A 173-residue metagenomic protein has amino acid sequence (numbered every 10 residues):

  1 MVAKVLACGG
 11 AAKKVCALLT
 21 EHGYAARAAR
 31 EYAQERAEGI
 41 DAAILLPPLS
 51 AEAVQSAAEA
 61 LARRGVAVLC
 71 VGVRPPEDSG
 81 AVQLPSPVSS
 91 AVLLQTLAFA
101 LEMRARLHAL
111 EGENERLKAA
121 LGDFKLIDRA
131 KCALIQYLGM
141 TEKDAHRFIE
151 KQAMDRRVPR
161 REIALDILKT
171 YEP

Functional and structural regions predicted by a protein language model:
M1-R30, V54-A60: Short, charged N-terminal beta->alpha structural module
A12-K13, E31-R64: Conserved phosphotransfer microenvironments
L46-P47, A67-R74: Short beta-strand elements of ligand-binding domains
A51-S56, G72-Q83: Alpha4 helix (beta4-alpha4-beta5 surface) of REC/receiver domains from two-component response regulators
S86: A Lys-centered signature of the CheY-like receiver
S89: Receiver (REC) domain switch/active-site region of two-component response regulators
L93-R106: Receiver (REC) domain switch/output surface
R116-P173: C-terminal output/effector regions of signal-responsive regulators
